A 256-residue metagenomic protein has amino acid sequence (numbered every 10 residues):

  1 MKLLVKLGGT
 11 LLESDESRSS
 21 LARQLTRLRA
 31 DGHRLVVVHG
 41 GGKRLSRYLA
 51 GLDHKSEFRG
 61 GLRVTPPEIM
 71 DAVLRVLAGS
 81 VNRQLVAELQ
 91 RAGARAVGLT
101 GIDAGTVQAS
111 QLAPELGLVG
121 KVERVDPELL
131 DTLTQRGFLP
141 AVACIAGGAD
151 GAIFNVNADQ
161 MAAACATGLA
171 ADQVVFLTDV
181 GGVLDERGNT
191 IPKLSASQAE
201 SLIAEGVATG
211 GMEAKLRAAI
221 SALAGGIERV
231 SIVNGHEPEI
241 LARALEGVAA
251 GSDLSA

Functional and structural regions predicted by a protein language model:
M1-A256: C-terminal catalytic "cap/lid" subdomain
